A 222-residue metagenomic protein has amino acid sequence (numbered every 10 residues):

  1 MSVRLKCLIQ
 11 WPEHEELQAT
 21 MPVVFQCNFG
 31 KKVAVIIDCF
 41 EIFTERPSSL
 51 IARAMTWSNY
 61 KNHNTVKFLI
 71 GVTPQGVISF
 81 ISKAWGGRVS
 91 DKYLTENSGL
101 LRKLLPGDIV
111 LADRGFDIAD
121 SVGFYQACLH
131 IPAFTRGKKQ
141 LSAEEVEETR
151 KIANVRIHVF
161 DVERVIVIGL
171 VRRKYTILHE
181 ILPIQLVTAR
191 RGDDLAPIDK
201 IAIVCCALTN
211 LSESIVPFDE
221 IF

Functional and structural regions predicted by a protein language model:
M1-F222: Short, well-ordered secondary-structure "scaffold" segments embedded in the functional core of diverse domains
